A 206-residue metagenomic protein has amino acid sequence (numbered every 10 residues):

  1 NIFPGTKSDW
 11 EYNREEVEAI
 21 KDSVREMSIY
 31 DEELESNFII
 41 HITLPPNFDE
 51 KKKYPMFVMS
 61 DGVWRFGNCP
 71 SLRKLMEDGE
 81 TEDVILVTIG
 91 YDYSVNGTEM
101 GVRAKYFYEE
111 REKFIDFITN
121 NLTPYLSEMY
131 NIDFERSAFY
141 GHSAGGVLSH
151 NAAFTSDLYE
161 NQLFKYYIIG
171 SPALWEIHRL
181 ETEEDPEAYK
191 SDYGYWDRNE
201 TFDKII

Functional and structural regions predicted by a protein language model:
I2-I206: Non-catalytic cap/lid and distal C-terminal segments of serine-dependent acyl enzymes
